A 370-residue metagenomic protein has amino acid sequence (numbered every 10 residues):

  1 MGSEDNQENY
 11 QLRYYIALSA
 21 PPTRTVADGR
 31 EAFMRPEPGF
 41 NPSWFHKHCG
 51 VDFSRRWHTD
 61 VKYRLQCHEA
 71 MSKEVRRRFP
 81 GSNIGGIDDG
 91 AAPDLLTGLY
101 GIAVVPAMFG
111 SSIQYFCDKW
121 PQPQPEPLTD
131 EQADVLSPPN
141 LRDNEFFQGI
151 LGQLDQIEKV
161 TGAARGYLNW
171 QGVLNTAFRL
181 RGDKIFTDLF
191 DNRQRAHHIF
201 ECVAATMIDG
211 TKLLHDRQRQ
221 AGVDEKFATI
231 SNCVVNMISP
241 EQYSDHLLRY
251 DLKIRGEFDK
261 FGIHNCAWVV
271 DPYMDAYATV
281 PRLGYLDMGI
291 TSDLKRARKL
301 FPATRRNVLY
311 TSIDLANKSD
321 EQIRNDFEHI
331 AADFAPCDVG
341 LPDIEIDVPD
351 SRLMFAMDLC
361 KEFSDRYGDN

Functional and structural regions predicted by a protein language model:
M1-H58, R64, P139-N370: Active-site loop segments of alpha/beta catalytic cores
P21, V105-F116: Intrinsically disordered, low-complexity extracellular "stalk/linker" tracts enriched in Gly/Pro/Ser/Thr
D52, A103, S112-Q114, A164: Short coil/loop linkers at secondary-structure junctions
W57-G110: Membrane helical hairpin/interfacial module
S112-E131, I230-M237, L309: Aromatic- and acidic-residue-enriched carbohydrate-binding clefts of CAZyme catalytic domains
C117-G152: A gly/proline- and charged-residue-enriched helix-loop-helix capping module
